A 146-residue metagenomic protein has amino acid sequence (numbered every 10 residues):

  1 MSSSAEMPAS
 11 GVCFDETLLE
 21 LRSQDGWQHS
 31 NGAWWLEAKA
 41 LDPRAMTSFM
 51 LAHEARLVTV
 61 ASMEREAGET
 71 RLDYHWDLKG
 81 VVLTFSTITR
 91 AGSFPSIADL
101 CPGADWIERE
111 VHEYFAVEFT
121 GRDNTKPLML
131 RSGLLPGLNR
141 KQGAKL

Functional and structural regions predicted by a protein language model:
M1-L146: Terminal low-complexity/charged segments
